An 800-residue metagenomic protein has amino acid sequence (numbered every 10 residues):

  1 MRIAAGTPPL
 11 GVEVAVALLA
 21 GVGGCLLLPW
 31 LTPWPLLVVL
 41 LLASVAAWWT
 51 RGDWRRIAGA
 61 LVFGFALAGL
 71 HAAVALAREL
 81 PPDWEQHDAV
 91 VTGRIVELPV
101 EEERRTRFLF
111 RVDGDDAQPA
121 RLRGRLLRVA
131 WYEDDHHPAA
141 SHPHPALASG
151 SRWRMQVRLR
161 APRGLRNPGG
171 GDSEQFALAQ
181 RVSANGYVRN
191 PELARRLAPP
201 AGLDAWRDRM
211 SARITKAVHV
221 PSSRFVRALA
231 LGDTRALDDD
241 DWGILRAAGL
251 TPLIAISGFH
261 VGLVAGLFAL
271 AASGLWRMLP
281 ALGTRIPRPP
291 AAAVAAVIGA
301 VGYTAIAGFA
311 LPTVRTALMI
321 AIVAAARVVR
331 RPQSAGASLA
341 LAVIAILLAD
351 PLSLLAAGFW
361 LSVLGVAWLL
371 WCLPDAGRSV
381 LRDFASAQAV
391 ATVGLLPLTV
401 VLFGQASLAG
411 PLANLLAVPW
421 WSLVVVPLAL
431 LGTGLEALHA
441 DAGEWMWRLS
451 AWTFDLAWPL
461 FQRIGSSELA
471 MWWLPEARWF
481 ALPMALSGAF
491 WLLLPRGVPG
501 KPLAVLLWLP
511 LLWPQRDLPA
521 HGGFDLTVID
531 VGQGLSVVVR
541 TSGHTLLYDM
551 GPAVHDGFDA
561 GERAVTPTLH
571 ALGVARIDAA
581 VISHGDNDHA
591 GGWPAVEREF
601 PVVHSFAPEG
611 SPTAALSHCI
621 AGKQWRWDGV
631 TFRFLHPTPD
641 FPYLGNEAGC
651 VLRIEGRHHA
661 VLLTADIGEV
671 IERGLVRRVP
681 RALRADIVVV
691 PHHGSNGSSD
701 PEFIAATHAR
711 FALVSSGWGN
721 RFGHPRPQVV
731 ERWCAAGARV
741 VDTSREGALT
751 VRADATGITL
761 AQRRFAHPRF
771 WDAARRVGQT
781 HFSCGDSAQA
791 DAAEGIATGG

Functional and structural regions predicted by a protein language model:
M1-H87, V188, E192-R195, G202 (+4 more regions): N-terminal leader/targeting segments
M1-P8, G59-P252, F558-H570, R576 (+7 more regions): Membrane-interface helix/helix-cap signal primarily in integral membrane proteins
E13, G21, A58, G186 (+9 more regions): Hydrophobic alpha-helical transmembrane segments in multi-pass membrane proteins
S222, T234, A325-V328, A345-L354 (+4 more regions): Core dinuclear metal-dependent hydrolase active-site scaffold
L250-A271, A575-R598, T664, V688-E702: Di-metal (Zn2+ and/or Mg2+/Mn2+) metal-binding site signature of metallo-dependent hydrolases with the MBL/beta-CASP
V366-L469, R710-S715: Alpha-helical transmembrane segments of multi-pass integral membrane proteins
G585-G622: Active-site HxH/HxHxD metal-binding segment of metal-dependent hydrolases
E672-A748: Cap/insert and terminal regions of metallo-dependent hydrolase folds
